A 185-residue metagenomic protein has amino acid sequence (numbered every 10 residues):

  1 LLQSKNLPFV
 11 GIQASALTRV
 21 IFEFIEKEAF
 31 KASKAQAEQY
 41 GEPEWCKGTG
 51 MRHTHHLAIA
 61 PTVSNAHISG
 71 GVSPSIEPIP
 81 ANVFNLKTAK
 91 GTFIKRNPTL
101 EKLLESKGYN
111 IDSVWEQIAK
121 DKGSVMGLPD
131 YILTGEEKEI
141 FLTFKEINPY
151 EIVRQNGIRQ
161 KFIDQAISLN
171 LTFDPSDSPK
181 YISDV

Functional and structural regions predicted by a protein language model:
K5-T62, W115, L133-E139, I167-S168: Internal maturation/activation junctions in enzymes
L57-V185: Catalytic alpha/beta core of large soluble enzyme barrels
